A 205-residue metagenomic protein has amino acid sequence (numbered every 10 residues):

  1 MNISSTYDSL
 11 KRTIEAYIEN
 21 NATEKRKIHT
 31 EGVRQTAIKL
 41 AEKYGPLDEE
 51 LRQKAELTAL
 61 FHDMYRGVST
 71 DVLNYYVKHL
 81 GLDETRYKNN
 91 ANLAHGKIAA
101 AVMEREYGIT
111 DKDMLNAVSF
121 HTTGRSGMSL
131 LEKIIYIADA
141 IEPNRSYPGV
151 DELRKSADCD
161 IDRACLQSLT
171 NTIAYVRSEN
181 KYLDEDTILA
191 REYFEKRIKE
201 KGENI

Functional and structural regions predicted by a protein language model:
T6-T23: Generic N-terminal amphipathic, Lys/Arg-enriched alpha-helix
E15-N20, Y44-P46, E50-Q167: Divalent metal-dependent catalytic cores for phosphoryl transfer on phosphate-bearing substrates
C159, A164-Y182: Long, amphipathic alpha-helical surface segments
A174-I205: Charged phosphate-binding loop/patch that engages nucleotide di/tri-phosphates or the phosphate backbone of nucleic
